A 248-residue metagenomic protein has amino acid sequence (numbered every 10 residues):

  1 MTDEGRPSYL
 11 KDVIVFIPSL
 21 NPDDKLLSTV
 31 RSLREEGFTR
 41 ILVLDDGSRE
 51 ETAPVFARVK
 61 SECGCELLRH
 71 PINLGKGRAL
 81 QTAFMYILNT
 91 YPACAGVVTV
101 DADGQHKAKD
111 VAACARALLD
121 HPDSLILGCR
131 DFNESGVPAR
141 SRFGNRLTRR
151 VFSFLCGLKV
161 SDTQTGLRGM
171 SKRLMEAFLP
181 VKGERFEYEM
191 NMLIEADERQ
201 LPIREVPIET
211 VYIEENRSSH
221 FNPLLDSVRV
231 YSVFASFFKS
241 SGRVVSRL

Functional and structural regions predicted by a protein language model:
M1-L10, R31, V181-L248: Hydrophobic helical membrane-anchoring modules
L10-I14, R34-V43, C65, A95: Short loop->beta transition adjacent to catalytic acidic/histidine clusters or analogous donor-positioning motifs
N21, D46-E50, L74, A83: Conserved short acidic donor-positioning loop in nucleotide-sugar-dependent glycosyltransferases
N21-E35: Short, well-formed alpha-helical segments that are part of the catalytic scaffolds of diverse glycosyltransferases
K25-S28, E50-V59: Acidic helix N-cap motif at the loop->helix transition within catalytic regions of sugar-transfer enzymes
D45-P54, G104: A conserved acidic beta->alpha catalytic loop
E66, I72-L74, R78-I87, A108-F186 (+2 more regions): Acceptor/aglycone-binding surface of glycosyltransferases and processive sugar-polymer synthases
Y91-Q105: Short beta-strand-to-loop acidic/aromatic patch adjacent to the donor-nucleotide binding site
